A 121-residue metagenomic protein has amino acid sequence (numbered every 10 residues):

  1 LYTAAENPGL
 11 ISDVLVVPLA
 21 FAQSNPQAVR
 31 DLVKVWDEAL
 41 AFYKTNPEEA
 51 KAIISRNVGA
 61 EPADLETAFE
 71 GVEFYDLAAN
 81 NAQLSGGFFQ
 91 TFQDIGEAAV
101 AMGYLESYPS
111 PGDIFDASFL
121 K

Functional and structural regions predicted by a protein language model:
L1-L10: Short beta-strand->loop
Y2, D64, Y108-P109: A generic structural-conservation signal
P8, Q23-S24, G112, K121: A broad, structure-centric signal for solvent-exposed, well-ordered loop/edge residues that line or flank functional
G9-L10, V72-E73, F115-S118: Short secondary-structure boundary/hinge segments and terminal tails
S12-Q27: A bilobed periplasmic-binding-protein/Venus flytrap-type ligand-binding module shared by bacterial periplasmic
P18, D76, D116, L120: Residue-level signal for threonine
Q23-Y104: Secondary-structure end/capping motifs
A101-K121: Hinge/cleft segment of the Venus flytrap/periplasmic-binding protein
